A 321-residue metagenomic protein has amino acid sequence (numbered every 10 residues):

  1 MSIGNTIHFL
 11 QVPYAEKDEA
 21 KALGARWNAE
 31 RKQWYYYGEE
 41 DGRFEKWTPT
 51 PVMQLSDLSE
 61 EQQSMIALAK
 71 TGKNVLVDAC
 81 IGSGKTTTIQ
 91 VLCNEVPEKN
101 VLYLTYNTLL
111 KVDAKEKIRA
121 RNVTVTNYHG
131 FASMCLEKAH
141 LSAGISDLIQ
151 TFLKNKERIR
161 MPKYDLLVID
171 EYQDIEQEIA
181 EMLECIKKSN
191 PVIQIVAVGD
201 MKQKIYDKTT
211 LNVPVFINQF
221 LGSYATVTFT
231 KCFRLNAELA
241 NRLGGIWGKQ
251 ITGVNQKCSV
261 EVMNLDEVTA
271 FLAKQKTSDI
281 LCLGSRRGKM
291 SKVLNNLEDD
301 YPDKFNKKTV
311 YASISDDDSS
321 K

Functional and structural regions predicted by a protein language model:
M1-L55: Accessory DNA-engaging acidic/polar modules
L23, A120-R121, G222: Short, structured coil segments at secondary-structure junctions
G24, E30, V75-L76, D165: Active-site-proximal or metal-binding-adjacent scaffold patches in catalytic folds
G24-R26, V123, D299-P302: Short aromatic/hydrophobic-glycine micro-motifs
T50-N74: Conserved pre-motif I regulatory segment
L58-E60, N74-N100, T105-V112, H129-F131 (+2 more regions): Conserved helicase motor core of SF1/SF2 NTP-dependent helicases
A69, T151-D165, I186-N190: Short basic/glycine-enriched coil/helix segment immediately N-terminal to the Walker B
T105-T108, V112-D113, K117-F152: Inter-Walker segment of RecA-like/P-loop motor cores
